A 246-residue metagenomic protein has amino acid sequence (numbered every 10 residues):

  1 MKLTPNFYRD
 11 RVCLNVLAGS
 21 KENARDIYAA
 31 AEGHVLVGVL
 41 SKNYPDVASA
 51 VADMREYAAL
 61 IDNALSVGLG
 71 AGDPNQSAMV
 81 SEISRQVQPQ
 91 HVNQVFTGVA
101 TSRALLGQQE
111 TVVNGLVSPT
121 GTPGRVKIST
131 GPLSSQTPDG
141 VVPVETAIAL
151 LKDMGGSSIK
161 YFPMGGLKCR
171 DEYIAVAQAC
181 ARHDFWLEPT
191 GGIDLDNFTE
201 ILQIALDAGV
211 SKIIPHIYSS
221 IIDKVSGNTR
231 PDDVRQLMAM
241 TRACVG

Functional and structural regions predicted by a protein language model:
M1-N93, A149-D153, L167-Y173, A181 (+2 more regions): Conserved N-terminal beta1-alpha1 strand-loop-helix module at the mouth
V35-K42, Q90-T101, G121, F162-G166 (+1 more regions): Glycine-rich phosphate-binding active-site loops on the catalytic face of alpha/beta enzymes
L69-A71, E188-I193, Y218-S219: Glycine-rich beta-strand-to-loop/alpha-helix junction loops that act as flexible
G70-L167, H183: Conserved anion-binding
A104, I222-G246: C-terminal helical cap(s) of enzyme catalytic domains, especially alpha/beta-barrels
G140-E145, R170-A177, R230-V234: Charged helix-capping and loop-helix junction motifs
R182, D207-V210, V245-G246: Short helix-capping segments at alpha-helix termini
I201: Conserved, mostly hydrophobic/aromatic
